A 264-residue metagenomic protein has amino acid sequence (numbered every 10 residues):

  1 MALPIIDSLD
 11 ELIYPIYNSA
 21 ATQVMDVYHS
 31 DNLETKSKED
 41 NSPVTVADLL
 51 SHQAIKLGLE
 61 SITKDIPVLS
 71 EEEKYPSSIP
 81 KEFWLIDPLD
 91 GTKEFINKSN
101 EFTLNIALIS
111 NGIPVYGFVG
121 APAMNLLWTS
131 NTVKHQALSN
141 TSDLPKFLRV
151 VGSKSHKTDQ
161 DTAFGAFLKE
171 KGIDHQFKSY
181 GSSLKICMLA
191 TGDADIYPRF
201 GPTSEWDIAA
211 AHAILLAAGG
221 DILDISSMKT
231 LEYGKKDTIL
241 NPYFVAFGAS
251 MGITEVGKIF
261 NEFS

Functional and structural regions predicted by a protein language model:
M1-A21, A166-E170, C187-S264: Oxyanion/phosphate-interacting regions
M1-L89, A163-A166, C187, E262-S264: N-terminal subdomain of lithium-sensitive/metallo-dependent phosphomonoesterases centered on the IMPase/IPPase/PAP
V24, D48, L59, T92 (+6 more regions): Residue-level signal for inorganic ion chemistry
L49, E72, P88-G91, P122 (+2 more regions): Generic detector of well-ordered alpha-helical packing
L57, S78-V133: DPxDG-like acidic metal-binding loop motif
S70-E72, S179-G181, S226: Short loop/edge segments at beta-strand edges and connector loops that shape dinucleotide/nucleotide cofactor-binding
I106-C187, K235-S264: Acidic beta-strand-loop-alpha-helix segment within the catalytic core of divalent metal-dependent phosphate-processing
